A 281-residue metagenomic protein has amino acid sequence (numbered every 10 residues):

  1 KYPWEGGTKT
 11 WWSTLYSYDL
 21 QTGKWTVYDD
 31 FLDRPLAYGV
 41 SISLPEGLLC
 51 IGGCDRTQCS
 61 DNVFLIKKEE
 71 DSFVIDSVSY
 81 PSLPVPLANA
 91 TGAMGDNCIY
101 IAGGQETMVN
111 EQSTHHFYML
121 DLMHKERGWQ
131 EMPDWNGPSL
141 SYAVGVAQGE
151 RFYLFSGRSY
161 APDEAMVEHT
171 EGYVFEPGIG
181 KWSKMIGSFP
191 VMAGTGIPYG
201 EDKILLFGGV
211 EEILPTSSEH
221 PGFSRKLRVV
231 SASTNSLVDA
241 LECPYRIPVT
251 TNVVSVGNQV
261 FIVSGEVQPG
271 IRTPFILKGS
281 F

Functional and structural regions predicted by a protein language model:
K1-F281: Kelch-like beta-propeller repeat domains
